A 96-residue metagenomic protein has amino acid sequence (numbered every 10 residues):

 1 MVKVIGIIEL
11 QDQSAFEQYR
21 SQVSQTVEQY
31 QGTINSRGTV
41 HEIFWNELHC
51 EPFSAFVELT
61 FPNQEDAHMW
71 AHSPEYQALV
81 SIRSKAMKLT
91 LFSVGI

Functional and structural regions predicted by a protein language model:
M1-M69, G95-I96: Short S/T/G/P-rich N-terminal loop/turn motif that feeds into the first structured element of a domain
Q64-T90: C-terminal structural segments of small proteins and small subunits
